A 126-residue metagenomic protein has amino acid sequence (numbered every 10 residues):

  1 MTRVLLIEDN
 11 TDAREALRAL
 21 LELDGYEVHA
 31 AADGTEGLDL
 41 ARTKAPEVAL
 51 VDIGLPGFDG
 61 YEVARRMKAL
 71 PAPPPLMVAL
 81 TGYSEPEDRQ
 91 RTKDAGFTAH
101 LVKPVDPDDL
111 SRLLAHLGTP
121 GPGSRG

Functional and structural regions predicted by a protein language model:
E8: Conserved acidic carboxylate
T11-H29: Two-component/phosphorelay signaling modules centered on CheY-like receiver
A30-V48: Acidic, metal-coordinating helix/loop segments flanking the phosphotransfer/catalytic sites of two-component signaling
D33-E36, D59-R65: Acidic catalytic/metal-coordinating carboxylates
R42-K44, R66-P75, A95: Conserved phosphotransfer cores of two-component systems
D52, T81: Active-site residues of response regulator receiver
P56, E85: The feature encodes the CheY-like receiver
V105-L114: C-terminal output helix
